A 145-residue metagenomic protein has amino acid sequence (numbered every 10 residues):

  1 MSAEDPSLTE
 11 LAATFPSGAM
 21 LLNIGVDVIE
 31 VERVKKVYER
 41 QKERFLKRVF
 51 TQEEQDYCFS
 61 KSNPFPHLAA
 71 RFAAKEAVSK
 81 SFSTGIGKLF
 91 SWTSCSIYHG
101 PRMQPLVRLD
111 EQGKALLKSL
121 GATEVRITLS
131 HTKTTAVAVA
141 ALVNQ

Functional and structural regions predicted by a protein language model:
S2-Q145: Core catalytic alpha/beta fold that binds nucleotide/phospho-ligands
